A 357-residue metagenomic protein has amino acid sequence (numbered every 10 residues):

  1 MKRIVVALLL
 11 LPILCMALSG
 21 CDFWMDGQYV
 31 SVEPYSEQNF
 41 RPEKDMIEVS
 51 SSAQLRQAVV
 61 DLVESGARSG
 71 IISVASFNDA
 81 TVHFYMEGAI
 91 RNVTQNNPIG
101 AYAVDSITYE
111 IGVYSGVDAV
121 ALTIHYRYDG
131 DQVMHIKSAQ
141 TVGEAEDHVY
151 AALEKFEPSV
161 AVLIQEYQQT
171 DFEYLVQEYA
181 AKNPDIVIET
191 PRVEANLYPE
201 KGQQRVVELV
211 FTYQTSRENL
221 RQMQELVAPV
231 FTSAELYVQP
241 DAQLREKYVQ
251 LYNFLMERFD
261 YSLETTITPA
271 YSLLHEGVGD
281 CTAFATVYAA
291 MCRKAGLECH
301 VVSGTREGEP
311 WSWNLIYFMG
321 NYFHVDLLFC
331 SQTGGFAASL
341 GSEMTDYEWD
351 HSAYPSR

Functional and structural regions predicted by a protein language model:
R3-W24: Sec-dependent N-terminal signal peptides of Gram-positive bacterial secreted proteins and lipoproteins
L18, Y271-S272, Y317, N321: Eukaryotic intrinsically disordered, low-complexity regions
G20-P240, S352-R357: N-terminal accessory/pre-domain segments preceding catalytic cores
Q168-D171, Q243, K247, F284: Short amphipathic alpha-helical segments
T215-L274: Secondary-structure boundary elements
E246, D346-R357: A short, charged
L273-T282: Periplasmic OmpA-like peptidoglycan-binding domain that tethers envelope proteins to the cell wall
A283-D350: Hydrophobic/aromatic-rich core segments of domains that either
